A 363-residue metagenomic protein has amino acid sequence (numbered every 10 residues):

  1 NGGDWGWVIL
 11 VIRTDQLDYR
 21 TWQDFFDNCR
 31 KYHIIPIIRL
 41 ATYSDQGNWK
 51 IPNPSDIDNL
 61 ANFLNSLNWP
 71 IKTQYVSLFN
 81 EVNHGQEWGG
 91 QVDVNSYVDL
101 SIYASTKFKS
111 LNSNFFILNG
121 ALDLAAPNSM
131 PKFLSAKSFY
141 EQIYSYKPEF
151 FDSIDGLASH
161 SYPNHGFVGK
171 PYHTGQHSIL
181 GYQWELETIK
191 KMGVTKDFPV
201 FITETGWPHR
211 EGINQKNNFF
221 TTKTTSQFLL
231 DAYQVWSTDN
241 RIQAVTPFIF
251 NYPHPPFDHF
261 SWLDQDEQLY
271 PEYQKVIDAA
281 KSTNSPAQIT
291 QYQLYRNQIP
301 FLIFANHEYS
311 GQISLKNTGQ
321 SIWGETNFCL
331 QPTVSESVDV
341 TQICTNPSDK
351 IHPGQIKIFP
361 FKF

Functional and structural regions predicted by a protein language model:
N1, R20, V82, N214-Y292: Aromatic-rich peripheral "rim/lid" segments of glycoside hydrolase catalytic domains that contact and position glycan
N1-V94, L122-A125, G175, P255-W262 (+1 more regions): N-terminal substrate-binding region of glycoside hydrolase catalytic domains
N28-K31, W49-L78, V92-N112, F133-I154 (+2 more regions): An active-site-proximal structural segment forming one wall of the substrate-binding cleft that immediately precedes
I38, Q74, N80, G120-D123 (+3 more regions): Aromatic- and acid-rich polysaccharide-binding/catalytic face of secreted or lumenal carbohydrate-active enzymes
Q298-I303, S348: Short beta-strand segments of immunoglobulin-like
A305-S321: Short beta-strand elements of extracellular/lumenal beta-sandwich folds
T318-D339: Short acidic, flexible loop segments centered on an aromatic residue
V338-F363: Intrinsically disordered, low-complexity Pro/Gly/Ser/Thr-rich segments with frequent PxxP/GP/PP motifs and embedded
